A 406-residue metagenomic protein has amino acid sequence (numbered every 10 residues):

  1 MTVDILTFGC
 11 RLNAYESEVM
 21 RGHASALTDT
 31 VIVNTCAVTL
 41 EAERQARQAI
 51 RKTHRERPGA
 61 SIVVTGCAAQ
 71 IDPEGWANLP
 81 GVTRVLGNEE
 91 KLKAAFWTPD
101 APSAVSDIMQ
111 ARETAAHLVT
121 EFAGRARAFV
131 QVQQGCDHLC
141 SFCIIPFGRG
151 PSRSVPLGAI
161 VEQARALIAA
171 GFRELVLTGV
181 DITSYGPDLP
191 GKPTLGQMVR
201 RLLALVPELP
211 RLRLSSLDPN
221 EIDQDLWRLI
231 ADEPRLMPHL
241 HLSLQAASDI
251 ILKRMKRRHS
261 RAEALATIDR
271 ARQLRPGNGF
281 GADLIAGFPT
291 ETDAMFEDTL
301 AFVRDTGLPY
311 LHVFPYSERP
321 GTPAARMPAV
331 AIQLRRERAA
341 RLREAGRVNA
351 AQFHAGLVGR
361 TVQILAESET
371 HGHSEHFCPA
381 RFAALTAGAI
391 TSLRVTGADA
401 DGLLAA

Functional and structural regions predicted by a protein language model:
M1-Y185, R200, D225, I230 (+7 more regions): Proteins enriched for Cys/Gly/acidic motifs involved in redox and nucleic-acid/cofactor modification
L92, H138, T183, D249-I250 (+3 more regions): Glycine-centered loop/turn positions within well-structured domains that cap or flank conserved ligand/cofactor-binding
V180-L189, E221-D223, L244-K256, A286-D293 (+1 more regions): Flexible glycine/acidic-rich beta-alpha junction loops that bind and position SAM and/or redox cofactors in anaerobic
T194-A247, R258-L265: Acidic, glycine-rich loop-and-beta core segments that form the ion-binding/anion-interacting portion of active sites
L217, I285-F288, V358-Q363: A glycine-rich phosphate-binding loop feature that marks nucleotide/adenosyl-phosphate handling sites
G279-L284: Short acidic/histidine-rich active-site segments
E318, R326-A406: Terminal RNA-binding accessory module
